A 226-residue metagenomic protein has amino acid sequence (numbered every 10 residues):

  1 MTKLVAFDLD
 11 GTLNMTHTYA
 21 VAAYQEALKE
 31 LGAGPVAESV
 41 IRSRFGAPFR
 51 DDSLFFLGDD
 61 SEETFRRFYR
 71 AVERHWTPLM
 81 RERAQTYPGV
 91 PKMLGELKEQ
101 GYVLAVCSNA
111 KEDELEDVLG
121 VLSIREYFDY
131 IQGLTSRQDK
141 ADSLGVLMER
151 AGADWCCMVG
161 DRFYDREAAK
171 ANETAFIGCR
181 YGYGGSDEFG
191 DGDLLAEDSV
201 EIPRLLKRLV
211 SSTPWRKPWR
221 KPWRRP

Functional and structural regions predicted by a protein language model:
M1-K3, G95, E112-P226: Asp-based, Mg2+/Mn2+-dependent phosphohydrolase catalytic module
T2-P91: N-terminal helical cap/lid subdomain that shapes the substrate entry/recognition surface in HAD-like hydrolases
A6-D8, C107, V159-G160: Generic enzyme active-site microenvironment
T12, S108-A110: Conserved phosphate-coupling serine/threonine residues in phosphotransfer and NTP-handling enzymes
Y19, R44, P48, Q85-G89 (+5 more regions): Short beta->alpha linker loops
G34, V103, A175: Residue-level detector of anion-binding/catalytic polar loops
P78-V106, D113-E116, A141: Short, acidic loop-to-helix structural element flanking the phosphoryl-transfer center in phosphate-processing enzymes
